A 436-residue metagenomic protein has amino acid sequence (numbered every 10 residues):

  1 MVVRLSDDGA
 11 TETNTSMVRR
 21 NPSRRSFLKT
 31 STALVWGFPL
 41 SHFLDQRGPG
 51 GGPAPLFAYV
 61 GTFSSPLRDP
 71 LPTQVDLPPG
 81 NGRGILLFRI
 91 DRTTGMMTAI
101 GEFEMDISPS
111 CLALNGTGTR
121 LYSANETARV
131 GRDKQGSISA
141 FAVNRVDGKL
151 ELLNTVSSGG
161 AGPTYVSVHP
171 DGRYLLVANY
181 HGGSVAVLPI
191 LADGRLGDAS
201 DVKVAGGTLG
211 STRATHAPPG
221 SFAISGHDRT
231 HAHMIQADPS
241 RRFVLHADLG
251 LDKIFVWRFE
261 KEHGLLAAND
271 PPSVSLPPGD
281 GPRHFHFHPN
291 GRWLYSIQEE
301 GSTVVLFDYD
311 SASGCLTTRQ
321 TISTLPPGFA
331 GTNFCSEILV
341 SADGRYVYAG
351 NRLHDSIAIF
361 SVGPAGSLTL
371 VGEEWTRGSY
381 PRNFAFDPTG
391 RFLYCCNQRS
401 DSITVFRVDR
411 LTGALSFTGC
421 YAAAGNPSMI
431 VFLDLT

Functional and structural regions predicted by a protein language model:
M1-P22: N-terminal secretory signal peptides
S16-V35: N-terminal secretory signal peptides and thylakoid transit peptides that target proteins across membranes
S41-F63: C-terminal segment of N-terminal export signals and the immediately downstream linker at the start of the mature
P53, G116-T117, P170-D171, P239-S240 (+4 more regions): Residue-level detector of Asp-centered blade-edge/turn motifs that repeat once per structural unit in beta-propeller
R89-T94, A142-G148, P189-G197, R258-L265 (+3 more regions): Short loop/turn segments immediately following beta-strands, especially the blade-tip and inter-blade linker loops
T98-F103, L152-V156, S221-S225, D270-S275 (+4 more regions): A short beta-strand motif characteristic of beta-propeller blades
K149-H233: Asp-box/WD-like beta-propeller blade repeats and closely related beta-sheet repeat scaffolds
